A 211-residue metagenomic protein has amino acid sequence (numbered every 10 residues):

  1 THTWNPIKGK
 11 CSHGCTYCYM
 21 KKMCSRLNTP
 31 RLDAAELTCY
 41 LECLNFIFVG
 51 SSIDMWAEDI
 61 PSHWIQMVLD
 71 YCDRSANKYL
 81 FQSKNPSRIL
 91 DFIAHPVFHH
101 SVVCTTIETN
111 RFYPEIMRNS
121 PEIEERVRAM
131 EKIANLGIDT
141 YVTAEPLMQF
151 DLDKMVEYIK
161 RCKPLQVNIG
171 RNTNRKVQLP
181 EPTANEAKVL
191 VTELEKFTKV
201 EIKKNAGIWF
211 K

Functional and structural regions predicted by a protein language model:
T1-R31: Canonical Radical SAM [4Fe-4S] cluster-binding loop centered on the CxxxCxxC motif and its immediate flanking residues
L32-E193, F197: Conserved AdoMet/S-adenosylmethionine-binding subsite of the radical SAM
P146, T198-K211: Acidic carboxylate-rich catalytic motifs and surrounding loops in phosphoryl-/glycosyl-chemistry enzymes
